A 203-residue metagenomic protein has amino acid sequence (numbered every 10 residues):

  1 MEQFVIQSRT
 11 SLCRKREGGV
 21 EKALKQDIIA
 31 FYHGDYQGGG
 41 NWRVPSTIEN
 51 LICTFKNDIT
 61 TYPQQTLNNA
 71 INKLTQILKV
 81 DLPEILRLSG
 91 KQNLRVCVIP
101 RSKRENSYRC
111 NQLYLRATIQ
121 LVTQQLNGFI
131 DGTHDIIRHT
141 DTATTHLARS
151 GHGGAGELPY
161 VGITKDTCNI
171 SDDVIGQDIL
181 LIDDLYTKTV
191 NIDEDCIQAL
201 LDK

Functional and structural regions predicted by a protein language model:
E2-R95, K103-E105, R109, D141-I175: Active-site-facing substrate-recognition patch
P83, I119-T123, I197-Q198: Short amphipathic alpha-helical segments and helix-helix/interface helices
N111-A117: Charged helix-capping and loop-helix junction motifs
L126-R149: Short connector loops at secondary-structure junctions
D178-L180: Hydrophobic "anchor" residues on beta-strands that sit immediately upstream of conserved functional sites
I182-Y186: DG-centered beta-turn motif at the end of beta-strands
T187-I192: Short acidic, Gly/Ser-rich segments with clustered Asp/Glu that frequently serve as metal-coordination loops in enzyme
E194-K203: A short, conserved beta-to-alpha structural element at the edge of catalytic cores that scaffolds binding
